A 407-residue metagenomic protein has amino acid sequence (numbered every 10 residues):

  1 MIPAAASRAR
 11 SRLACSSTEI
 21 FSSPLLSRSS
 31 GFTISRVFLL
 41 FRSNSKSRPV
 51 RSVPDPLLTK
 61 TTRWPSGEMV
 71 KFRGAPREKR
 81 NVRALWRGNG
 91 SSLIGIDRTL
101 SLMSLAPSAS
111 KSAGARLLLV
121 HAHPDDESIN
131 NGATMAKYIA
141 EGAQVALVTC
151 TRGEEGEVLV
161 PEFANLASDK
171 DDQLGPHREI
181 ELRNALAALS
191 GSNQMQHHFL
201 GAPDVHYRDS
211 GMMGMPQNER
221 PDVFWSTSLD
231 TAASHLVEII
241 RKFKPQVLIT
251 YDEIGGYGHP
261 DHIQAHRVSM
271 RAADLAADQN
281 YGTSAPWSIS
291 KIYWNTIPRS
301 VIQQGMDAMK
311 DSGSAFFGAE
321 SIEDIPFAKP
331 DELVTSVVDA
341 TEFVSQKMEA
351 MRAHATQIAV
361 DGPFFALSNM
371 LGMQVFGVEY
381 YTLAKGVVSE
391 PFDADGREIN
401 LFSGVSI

Functional and structural regions predicted by a protein language model:
A4-T18, S22-F38, R42-S52, K60-G67 (+4 more regions): Low-acidity, Ser/Thr- and Arg-rich intrinsically disordered low-complexity segments
L100-F243, R271, L275, L371 (+2 more regions): Active-site rim/loop-helix segments in enzyme catalytic domains that contact anionic ligands
L102-A113, S210-M213, L275-I407: C-terminal accessory domains and tails appended to enzymatic cores
E127-S128, E154-E157, E253-P260, S300-I302: Active-site environment of divalent metal-dependent phosphoester hydrolases
L200-P203, T250-I254, P260, W294-I297: Short, well-ordered beta-to-alpha junction loops that form the rim of enzyme active sites and present histidine/acidic
R220, I249-I254, K329-V334: Flexible glycine/proline-enriched surface loops and loop-helix/loop-strand junctions
A232, L236-I254, H262-A265: Proline-aspartate-enriched helix->loop->beta-strand connector
Y257-D274: Short Gly/Thr/Asp-enriched flexible loops that form oxyanion-binding sites at enzyme active sites
